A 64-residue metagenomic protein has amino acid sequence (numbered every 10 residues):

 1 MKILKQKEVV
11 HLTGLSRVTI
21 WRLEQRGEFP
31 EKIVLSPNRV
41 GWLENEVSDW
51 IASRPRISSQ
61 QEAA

Functional and structural regions predicted by a protein language model:
M1-I3: Absolute protein N-terminus
Q6-K7, T13-G41, E62: Major-groove DNA-recognition helix of helix-turn-helix-type DNA-binding domains
E46-A64: A short, Lys/Arg-enriched interface patch at domain edges and termini
